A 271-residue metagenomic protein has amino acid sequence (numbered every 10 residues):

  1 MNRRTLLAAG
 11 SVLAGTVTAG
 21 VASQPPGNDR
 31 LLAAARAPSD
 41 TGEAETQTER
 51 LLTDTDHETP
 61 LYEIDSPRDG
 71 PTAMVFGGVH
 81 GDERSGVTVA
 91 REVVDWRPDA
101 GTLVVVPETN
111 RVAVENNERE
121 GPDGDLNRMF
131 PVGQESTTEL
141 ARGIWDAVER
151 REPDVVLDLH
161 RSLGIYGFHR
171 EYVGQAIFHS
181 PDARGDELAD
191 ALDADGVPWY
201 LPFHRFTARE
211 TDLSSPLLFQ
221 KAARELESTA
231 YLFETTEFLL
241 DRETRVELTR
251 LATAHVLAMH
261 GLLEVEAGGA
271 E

Functional and structural regions predicted by a protein language model:
M1-T18: N-terminal secretory signal peptides and thylakoid transit peptides that target proteins across membranes
R3-A8, Q24-E63, M74, A141-V155 (+2 more regions): C-terminal accessory segments enriched in acidic
A14, S23-D29, N110: Active-site catalytic microenvironments in core metabolic enzymes, especially phosphate/sugar-handling
L51-T53, H80-G81, V132-S136, A208-E210: Short, flexible loop segments at the rims of nucleotide/cofactor-binding pockets, characterized by
G70-P71, R84-E187, D241: Active-site/substrate-binding loop(s) of hydrolase catalytic cores
P71-V79: Short beta-strand element of the alpha/beta-hydrolase
G77, R128, T235: Short glycine-centered, acidic/aromatic-flanked micro-motifs in structured strand/loop junctions that mark active-site
